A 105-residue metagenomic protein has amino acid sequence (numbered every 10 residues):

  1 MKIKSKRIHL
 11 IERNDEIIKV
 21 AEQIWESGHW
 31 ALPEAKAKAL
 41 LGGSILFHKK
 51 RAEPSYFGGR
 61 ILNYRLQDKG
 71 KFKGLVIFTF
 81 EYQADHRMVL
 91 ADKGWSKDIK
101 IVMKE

Functional and structural regions predicted by a protein language model:
K2-E105: Structured alpha/beta reader/binder surfaces that contact nucleic acids or chromatin modification marks
